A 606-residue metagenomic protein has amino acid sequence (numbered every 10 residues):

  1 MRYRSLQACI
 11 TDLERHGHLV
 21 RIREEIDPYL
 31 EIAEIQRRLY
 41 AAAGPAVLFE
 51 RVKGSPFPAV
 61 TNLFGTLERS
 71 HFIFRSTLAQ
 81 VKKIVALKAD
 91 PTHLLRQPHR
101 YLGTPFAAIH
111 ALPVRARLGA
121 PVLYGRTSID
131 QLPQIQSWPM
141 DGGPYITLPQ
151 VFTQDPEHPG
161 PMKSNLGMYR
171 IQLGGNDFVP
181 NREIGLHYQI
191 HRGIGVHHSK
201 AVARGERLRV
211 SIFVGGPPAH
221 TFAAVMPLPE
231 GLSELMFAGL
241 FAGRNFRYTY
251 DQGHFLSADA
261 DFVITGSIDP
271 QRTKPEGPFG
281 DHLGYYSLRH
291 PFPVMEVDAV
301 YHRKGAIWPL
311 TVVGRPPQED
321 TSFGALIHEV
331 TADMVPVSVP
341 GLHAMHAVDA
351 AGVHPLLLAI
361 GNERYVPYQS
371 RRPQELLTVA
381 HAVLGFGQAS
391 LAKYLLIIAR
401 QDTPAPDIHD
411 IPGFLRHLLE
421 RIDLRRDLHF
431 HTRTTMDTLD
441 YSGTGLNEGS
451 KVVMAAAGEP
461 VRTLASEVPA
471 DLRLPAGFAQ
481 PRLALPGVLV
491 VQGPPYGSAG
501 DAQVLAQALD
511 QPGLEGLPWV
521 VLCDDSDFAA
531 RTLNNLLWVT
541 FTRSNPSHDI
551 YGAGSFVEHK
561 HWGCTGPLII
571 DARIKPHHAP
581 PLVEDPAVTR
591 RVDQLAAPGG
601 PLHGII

Functional and structural regions predicted by a protein language model:
M1-F279, L283-I606: Extended, highly charged
